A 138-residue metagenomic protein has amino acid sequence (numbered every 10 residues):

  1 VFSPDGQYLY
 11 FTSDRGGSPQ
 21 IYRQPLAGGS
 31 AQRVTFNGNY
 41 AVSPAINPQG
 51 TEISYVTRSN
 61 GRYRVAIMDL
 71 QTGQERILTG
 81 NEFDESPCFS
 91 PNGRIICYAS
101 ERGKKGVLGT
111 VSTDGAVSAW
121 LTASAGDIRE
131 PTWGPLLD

Functional and structural regions predicted by a protein language model:
V1-D138: Sequence signature of WD/YWTD-type beta-propeller architectures
